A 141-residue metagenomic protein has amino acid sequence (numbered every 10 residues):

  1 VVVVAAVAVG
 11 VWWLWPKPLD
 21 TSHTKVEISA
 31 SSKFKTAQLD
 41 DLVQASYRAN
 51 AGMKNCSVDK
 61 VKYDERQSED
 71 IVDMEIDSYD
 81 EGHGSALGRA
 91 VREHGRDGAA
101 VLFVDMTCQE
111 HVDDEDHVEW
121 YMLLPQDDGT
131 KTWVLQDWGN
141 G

Functional and structural regions predicted by a protein language model:
V1-G10: Hydrophobic membrane-insertion alpha-helices, especially the h-region of bacterial N-terminal signal peptides
V3-V4, E75-H83, M122, V134-W138: Short N-terminal secondary-structure initiator segments
A8, E93-R96, D127, D137-G139: Intrinsically disordered, low-complexity segments enriched in small/polar residues
V11-D116: Flexible low-complexity loop/turn motifs enriched in small/helix-breaking residues
H117-G141: Short beta-strand edge/turn micro-motifs at domain boundaries
